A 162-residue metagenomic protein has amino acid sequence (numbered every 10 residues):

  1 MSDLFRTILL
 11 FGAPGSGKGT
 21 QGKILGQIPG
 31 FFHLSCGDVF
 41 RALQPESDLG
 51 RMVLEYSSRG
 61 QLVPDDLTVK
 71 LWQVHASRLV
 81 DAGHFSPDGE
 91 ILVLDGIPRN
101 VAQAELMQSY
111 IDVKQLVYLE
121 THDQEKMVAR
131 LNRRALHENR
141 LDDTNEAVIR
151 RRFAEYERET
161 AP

Functional and structural regions predicted by a protein language model:
D3-I8, D88-E90: Pre-Walker A (Motif I) flank of P-loop NTPase domains
I8, L34, Q115-V117: Hydrophobic/aromatic beta-strand patches that form the interior of the parallel beta-sheet core in alpha/beta enzyme
A13: P-loop (Walker A) phosphate-binding loop of NTP-binding proteins
K18: Conserved lysine of the Walker
F32-S109: ATP-dependent small-molecule kinase phosphotransfer cores that center on conserved nucleotide phosphate-binding segments
F40, E55-S57, S109-T160: A glycine- and Lys/Arg-enriched "phosphate-lid" helix/loop adjacent to the NTP-binding pocket of small-molecule kinases
